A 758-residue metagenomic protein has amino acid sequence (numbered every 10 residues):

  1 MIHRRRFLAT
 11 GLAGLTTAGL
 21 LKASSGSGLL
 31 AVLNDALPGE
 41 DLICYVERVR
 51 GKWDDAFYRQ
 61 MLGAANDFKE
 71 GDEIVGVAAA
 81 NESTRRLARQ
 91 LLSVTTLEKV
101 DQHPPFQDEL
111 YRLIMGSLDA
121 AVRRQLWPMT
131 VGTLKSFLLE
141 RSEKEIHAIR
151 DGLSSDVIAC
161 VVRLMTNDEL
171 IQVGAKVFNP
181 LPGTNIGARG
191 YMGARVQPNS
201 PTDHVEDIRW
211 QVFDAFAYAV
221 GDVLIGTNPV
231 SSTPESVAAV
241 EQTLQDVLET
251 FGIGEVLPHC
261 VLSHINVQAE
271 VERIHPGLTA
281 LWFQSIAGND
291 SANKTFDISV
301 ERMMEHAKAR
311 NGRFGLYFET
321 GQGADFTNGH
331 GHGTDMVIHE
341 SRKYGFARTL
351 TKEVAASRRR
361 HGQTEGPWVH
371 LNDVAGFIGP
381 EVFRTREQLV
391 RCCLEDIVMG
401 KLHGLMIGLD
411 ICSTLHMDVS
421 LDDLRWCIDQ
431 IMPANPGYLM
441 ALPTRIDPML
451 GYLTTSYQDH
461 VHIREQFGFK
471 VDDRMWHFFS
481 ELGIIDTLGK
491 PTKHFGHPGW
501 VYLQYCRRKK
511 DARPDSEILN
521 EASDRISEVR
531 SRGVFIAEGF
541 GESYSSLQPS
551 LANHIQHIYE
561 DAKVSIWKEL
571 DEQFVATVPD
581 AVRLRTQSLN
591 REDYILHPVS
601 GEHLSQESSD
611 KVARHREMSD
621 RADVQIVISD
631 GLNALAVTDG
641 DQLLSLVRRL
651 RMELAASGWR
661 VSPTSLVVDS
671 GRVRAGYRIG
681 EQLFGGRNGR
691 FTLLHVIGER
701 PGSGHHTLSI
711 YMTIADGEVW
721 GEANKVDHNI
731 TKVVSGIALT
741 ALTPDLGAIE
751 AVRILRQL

Functional and structural regions predicted by a protein language model:
M1-G14: N-terminal secretory signal peptides and thylakoid transit peptides that target proteins across membranes
G28-A175, A512-S527: Long, compositionally biased, glycine/small-hydrophobic-enriched stretches that function as flexible linkers, tethers
L170-V173, Y191-A194, F540-M618: N-terminal low-complexity, intrinsically disordered segments
F178-S200, G321-G329, L409: N-terminal small/glycine-rich loop or linker at the start of catalytic domains across soluble metabolic enzymes
G193-D207, L415-S420: Active-site mouth loops of central-metabolism enzymes
A238-H259, L394-H403: Alpha-helix-loop-beta-strand connector modules within alpha/beta enzyme cores
E272, G277-I428, M440: Catalytic alpha/beta core domains of metabolic enzymes, predominantly
A356, R700-L758: C-terminal functional extensions of proteins
